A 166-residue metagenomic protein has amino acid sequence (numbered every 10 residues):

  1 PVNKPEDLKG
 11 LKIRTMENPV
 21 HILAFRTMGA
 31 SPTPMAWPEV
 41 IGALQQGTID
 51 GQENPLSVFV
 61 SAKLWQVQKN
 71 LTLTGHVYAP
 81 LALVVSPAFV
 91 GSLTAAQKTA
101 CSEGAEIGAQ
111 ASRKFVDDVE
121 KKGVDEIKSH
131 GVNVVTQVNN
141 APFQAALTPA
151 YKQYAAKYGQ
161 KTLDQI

Functional and structural regions predicted by a protein language model:
P1-I166: N-terminal secretory/targeting leader peptides
